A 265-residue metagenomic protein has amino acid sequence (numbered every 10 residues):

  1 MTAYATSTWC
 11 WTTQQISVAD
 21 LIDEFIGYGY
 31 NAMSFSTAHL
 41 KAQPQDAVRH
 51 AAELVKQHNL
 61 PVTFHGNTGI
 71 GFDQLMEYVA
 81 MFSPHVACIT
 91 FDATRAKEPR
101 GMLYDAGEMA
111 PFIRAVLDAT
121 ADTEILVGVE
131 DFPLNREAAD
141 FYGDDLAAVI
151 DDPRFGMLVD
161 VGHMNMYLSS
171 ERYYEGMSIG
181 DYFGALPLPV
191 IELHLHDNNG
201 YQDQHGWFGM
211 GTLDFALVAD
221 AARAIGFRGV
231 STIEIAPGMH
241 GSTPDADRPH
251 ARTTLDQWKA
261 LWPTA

Functional and structural regions predicted by a protein language model:
M1-C10, I16-I26, D73-H85, E98 (+3 more regions): Histidine-acidic metal/acid-base catalytic patches
T8, T37, G66, V129-P133 (+1 more regions): Short glycine-centered, acidic/aromatic-flanked micro-motifs in structured strand/loop junctions that mark active-site
Q15, K41, Q45, A138: Conserved glycine-rich "GG(E/T)P / GGGxP" loop and the immediately following alpha-helix in the radical SAM core
Y30-E108, D122, R228-G229, G238: Structural motif corresponding to the early beta-alpha repeats
F91, V127-P133, V161, D197: Short, structured patches in soluble enzyme cores that scaffold and shape functional sites
